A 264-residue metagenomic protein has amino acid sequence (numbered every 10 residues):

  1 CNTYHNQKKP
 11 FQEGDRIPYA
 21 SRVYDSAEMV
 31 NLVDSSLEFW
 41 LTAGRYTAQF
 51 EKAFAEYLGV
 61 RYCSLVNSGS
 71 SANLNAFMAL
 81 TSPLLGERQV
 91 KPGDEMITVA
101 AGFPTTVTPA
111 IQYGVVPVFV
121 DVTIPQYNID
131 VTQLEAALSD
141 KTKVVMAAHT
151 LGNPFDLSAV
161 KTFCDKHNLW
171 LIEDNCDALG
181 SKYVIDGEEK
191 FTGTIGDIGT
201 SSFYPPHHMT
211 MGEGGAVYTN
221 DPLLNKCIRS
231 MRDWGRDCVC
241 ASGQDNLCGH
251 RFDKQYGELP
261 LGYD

Functional and structural regions predicted by a protein language model:
C1, S82-K182: PLP-dependent aminotransferase-like
C1-L41, D264: N-terminal "arm"/small-domain region of PLP-dependent enzymes with the aminotransferase-like
A43-T47, G69-N73, G102-F103, Y127 (+2 more regions): Conserved donor sugar-nucleotide recognition element shared by glycan-biosynthetic enzymes
R45-E95, T108-Y113, F119, D186: Phosphate-binding glycine-rich loop
K52, S158-K161, E189-K190: Active-site phosphate/pyrophosphate- and oxyanion-stabilizing loops and adjacent acidic/basic residues in soluble
D177-G187, I195-D264: Active-site region of PLP-dependent enzymes
